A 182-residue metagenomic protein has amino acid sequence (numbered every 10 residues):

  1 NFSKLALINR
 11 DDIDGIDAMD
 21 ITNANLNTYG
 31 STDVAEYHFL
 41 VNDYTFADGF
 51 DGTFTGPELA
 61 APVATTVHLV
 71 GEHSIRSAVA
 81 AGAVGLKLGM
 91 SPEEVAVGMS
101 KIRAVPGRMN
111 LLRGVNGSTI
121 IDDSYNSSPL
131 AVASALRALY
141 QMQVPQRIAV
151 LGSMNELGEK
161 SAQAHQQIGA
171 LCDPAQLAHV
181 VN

Functional and structural regions predicted by a protein language model:
N1-T119, V144-P145, A170-D173, L177-H179: Acidic, Mg2+-coordinating active-site environments of NTP-dependent enzymes
I8, I121-D122, L151-G152: Active-site flanking residues adjacent to catalytic metal/cofactor-binding acidic residues
H68-L69, D122, N155-E156: Short, contiguous strand/loop micro-motifs
V105-G107, Y125-N182: Active-site beta-alpha connecting loops in nucleotide-dependent enzymes
